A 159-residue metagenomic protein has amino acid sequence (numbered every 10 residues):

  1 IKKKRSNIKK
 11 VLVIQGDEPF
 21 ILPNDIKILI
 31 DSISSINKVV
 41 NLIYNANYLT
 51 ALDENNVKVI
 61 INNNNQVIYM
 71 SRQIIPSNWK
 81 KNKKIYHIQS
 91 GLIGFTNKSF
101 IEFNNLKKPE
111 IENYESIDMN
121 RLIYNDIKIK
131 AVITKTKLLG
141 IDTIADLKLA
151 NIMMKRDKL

Functional and structural regions predicted by a protein language model:
I1-K9, I33-S35: Glycine-rich phosphate-binding loop signature in dinucleotide/nucleotide-binding domains
K4, L12, I43-N45, N78-K83 (+2 more regions): Residue-level detector of functional hotspots within protein domains
R5-I21: Short beta-strand-to-loop acidic/aromatic patch adjacent to the donor-nucleotide binding site
V11, I26-L29, N37-L42, D126 (+3 more regions): Structured catalytic cores of enzymes that bind and process phosphorylated ligands/cofactors
E18, I74, T136: Short, glycine/serine-rich, charged loops/turns that create anion-binding and catalytic segments at active sites
I21-P109: Conserved core of the sugar-phosphate nucleotidyltransferase
K84-L159: Conserved alpha/beta core of the MobA/IspD/sugar-nucleotide pyrophosphorylase nucleotidyltransferase superfamily
